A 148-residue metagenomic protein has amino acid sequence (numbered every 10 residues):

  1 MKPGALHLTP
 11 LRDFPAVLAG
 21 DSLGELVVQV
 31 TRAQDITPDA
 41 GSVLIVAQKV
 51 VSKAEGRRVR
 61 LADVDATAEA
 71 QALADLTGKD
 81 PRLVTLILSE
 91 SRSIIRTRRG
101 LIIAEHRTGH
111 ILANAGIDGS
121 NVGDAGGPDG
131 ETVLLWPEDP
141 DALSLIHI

Functional and structural regions predicted by a protein language model:
K2-V17: Generic N-terminal amphipathic, Lys/Arg-enriched alpha-helix
L6-T9, G41-L44, K49-V50, T85 (+2 more regions): Structural motif
D13-V17, A74, G127-D139: Flexible, glycine/proline-enriched loop segments at strand-loop-helix junctions that form or flank small-ligand binding
P15-E25, V30-A33: N-terminal ordered "arm"
V30, T37-E69: N-terminal low-complexity or amphipathic/hydrophobic leaders
R57-I102: Active-site cofactor/substrate anionic-group-binding motifs, chiefly glycine- and Lys/Arg-rich phosphate-binding loops
N114, G123-G127: Mature, function-bearing regions of proteins
I146-I148: Conserved small/polar residues in nucleotide/adenosyl-binding loops
